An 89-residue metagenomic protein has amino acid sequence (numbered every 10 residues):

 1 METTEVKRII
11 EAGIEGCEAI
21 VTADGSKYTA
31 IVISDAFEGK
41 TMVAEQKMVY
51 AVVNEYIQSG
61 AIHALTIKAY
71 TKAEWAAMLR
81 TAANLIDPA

Functional and structural regions predicted by a protein language model:
M1-C17: N-proximal, solvent-exposed amphipathic alpha-helical segments enriched in charged/polar residues
V6-I10, M42-G60: Short, non-transmembrane amphipathic alpha-helical segments
G13-T29: Short edge beta-strands and adjacent turn/loop segments
D24, I33, K68-K72: Short loop/turn motifs enriched for small/polar and acidic residues
S26-Y28, F37-E38, K72-A73: Short active-site-proximal "capping" loops at secondary-structure junctions
K27, Q46, H63: Histidine-centered active-site/metal-ligand motif
V32-A44: A short interface-forming secondary-structure element
V53-A89: C-terminal structural segments of small proteins and small subunits
